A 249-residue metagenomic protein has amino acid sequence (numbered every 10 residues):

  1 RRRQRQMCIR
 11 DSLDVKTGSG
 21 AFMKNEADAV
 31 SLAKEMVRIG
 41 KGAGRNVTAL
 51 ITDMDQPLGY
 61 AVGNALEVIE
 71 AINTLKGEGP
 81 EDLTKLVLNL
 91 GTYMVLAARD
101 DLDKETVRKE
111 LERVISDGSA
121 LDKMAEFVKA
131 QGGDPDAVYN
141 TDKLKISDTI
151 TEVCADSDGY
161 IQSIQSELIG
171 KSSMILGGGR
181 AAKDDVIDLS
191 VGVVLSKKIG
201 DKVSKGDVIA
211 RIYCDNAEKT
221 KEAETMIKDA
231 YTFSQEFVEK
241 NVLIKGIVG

Functional and structural regions predicted by a protein language model:
R2-I9: Short, small-residue-biased leader/transition segments that mark boundaries at the very start of proteins
R10-G249: Well-ordered secondary-structure scaffolds
